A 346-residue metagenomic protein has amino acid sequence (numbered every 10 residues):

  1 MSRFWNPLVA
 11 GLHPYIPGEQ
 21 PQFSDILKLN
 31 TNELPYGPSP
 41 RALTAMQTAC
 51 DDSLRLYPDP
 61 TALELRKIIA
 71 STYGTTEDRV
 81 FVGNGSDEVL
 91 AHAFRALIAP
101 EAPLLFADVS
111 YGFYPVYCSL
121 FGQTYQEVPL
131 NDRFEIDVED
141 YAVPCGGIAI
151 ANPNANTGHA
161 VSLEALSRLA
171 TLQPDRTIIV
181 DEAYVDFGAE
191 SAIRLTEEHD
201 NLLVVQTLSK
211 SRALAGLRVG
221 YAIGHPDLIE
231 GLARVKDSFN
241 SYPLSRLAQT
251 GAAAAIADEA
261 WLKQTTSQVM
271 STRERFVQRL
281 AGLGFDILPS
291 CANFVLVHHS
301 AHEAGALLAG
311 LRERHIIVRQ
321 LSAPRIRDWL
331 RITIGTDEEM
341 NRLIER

Functional and structural regions predicted by a protein language model:
M1-L56, V143-P144: N-terminal "arm"/small-domain region of PLP-dependent enzymes with the aminotransferase-like
S53, L63-P103, A301: Phosphate-binding glycine-rich loop
A96-Y117: Conserved PLP-anchoring active-site segment centered on the Schiff-base-forming lysine
Q126-E127, N131-D186: Active-site phosphate-binding strand-loop segment of PLP-dependent enzymes
E164, A309-R314, R319, A323-R346: PLP-dependent enzyme catalytic core of the Aspartate aminotransferase-like
N201-A281, F285-L288: PLP-dependent aminotransferase class I/II
V269-M270, L280-R314, L330: Conserved PLP-binding catalytic core of the aspartate aminotransferase-like
